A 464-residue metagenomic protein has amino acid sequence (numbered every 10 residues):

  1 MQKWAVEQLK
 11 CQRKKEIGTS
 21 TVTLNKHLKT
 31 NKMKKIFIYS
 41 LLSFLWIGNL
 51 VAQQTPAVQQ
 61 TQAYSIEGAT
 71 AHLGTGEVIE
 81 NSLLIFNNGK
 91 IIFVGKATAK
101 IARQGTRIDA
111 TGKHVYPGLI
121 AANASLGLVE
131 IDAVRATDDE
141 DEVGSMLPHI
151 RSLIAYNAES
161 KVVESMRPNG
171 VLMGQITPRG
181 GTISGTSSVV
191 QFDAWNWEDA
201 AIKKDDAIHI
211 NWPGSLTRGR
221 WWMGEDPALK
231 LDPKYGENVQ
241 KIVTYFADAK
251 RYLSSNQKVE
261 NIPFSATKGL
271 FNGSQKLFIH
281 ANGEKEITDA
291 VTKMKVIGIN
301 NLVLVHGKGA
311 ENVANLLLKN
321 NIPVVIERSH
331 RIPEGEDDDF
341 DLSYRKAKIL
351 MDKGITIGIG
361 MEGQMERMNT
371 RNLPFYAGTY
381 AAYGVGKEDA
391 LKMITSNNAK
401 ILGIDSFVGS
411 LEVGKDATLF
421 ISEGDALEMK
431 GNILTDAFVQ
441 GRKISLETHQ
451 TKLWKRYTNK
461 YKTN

Functional and structural regions predicted by a protein language model:
M1, A5, L9-R13, G18-Q59: Bacterial Sec-dependent N-terminal signal peptides
T61-I66, I101-L153, P168: Replace "His-x-His-based motif
G68, I131-D132, T137-V143, H149 (+4 more regions): His/Asp/Glu-enriched, well-ordered alpha-helical/loop segment that forms or immediately abuts the divalent-metal
A69, L84, G89, G112 (+9 more regions): Divalent metal-coordination and catalytic microenvironments
A69-H72, E80, E412-Y457: C-terminal cap of metal-dependent C-N hydrolases
A71, T75-Y116: Histidine-rich, glycine-flanked metal-binding segment
V162, N169-N301: Polyanionic/metal-chelating signatures
M294-N301, L318-V325, G354-T356: Glycine-enriched alpha-helix->loop->beta-strand junction motifs that scaffold or abut catalytic
